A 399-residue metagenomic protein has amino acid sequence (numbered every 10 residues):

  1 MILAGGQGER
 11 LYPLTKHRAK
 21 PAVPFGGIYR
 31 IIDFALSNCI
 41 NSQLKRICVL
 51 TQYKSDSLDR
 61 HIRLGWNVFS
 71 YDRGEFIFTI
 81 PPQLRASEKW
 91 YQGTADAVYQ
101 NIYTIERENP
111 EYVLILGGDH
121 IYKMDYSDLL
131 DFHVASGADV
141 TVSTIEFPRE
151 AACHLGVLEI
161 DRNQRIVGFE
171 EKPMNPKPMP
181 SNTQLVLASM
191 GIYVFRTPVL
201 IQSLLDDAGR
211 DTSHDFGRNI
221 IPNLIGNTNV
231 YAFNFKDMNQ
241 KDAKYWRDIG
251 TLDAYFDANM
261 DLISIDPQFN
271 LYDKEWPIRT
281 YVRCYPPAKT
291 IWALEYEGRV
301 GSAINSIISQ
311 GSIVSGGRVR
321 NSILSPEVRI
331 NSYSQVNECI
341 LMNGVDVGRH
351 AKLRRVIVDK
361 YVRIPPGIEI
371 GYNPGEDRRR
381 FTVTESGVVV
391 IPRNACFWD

Functional and structural regions predicted by a protein language model:
M1-I263, D377-N394, W398-D399: Unchanged
P198, D206-D399: Left-handed beta-helix
